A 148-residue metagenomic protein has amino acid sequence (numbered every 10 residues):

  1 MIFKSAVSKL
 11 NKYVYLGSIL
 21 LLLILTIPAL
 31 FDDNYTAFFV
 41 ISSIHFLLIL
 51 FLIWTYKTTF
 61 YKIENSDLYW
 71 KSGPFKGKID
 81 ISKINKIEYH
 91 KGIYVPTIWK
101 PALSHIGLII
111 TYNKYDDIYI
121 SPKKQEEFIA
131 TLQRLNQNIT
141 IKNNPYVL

Functional and structural regions predicted by a protein language model:
M1-D33, G107, Y115, L148: N-terminal membrane-targeting/pre-transmembrane regions
K4-A6, E64, H90, S121-K123 (+1 more regions): A structural detector for beta-sheet-dominated domains
A6, S42-W54, I98-K100: Short, solvent-exposed secondary-structure boundary motifs
N11-V14, I87-K91, E126-N136: Short, surface-exposed linear segments at secondary-structure transitions and domain or protein termini
N34-I44: Hydrophobic alpha-helical transmembrane segments
H45-I81: Conserved beta-hairpin
Y56, K71-E127, Y146-L148: Non-transmembrane, membrane-adjacent beta-strand/coil modules in membrane-associated proteins and peripheral
T131, I139-L148: Charged phosphate-binding loop/patch that engages nucleotide di/tri-phosphates or the phosphate backbone of nucleic
